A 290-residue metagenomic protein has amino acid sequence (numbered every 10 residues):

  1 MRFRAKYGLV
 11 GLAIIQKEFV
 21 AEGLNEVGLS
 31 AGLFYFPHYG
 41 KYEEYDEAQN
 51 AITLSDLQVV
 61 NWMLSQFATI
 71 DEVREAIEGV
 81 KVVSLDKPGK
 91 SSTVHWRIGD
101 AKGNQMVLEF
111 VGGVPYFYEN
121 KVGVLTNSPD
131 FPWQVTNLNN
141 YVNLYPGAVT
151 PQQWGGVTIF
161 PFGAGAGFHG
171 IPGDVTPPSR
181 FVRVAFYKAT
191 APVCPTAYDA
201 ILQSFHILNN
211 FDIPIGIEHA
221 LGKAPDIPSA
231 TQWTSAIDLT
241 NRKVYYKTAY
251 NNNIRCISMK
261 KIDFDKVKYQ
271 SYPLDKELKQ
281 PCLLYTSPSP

Functional and structural regions predicted by a protein language model:
M1-A48, S84, C282: A contiguous strand-loop segment
Q49-K81, Y187-N210: Alpha/propeptide regions of enzymes that mature by internal proteolysis
Q66-N104: Secretory/export targeting leaders with adjacent low-complexity proregions
K90-Y141: Extended amphipathic alpha-helical segments with heptad-repeat/coiled-coil character used for oligomerization, fusion
Y141-A191: Long, charge-rich alpha-helical interaction segments
I171-Y246: Extended, compositionally biased non-globular segments
K243-P273: C-terminal soluble interaction/assembly domains
Y285-P290: Conserved small/polar residues in nucleotide/adenosyl-binding loops
